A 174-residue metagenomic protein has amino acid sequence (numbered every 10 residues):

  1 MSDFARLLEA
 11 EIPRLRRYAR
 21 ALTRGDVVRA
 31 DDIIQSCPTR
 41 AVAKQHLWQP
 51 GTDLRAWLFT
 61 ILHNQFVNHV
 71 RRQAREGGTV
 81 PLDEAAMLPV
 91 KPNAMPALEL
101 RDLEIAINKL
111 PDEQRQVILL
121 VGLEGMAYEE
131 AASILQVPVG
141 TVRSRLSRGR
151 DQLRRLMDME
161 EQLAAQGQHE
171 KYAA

Functional and structural regions predicted by a protein language model:
M1-R6, R16-S36, K44-T52: Short, charged helix-capping/linker segments at alpha-helix termini
R6, D102-P111: Short amphipathic alpha-helical boundary/capping segments
L15, A19, A30-A41, L58-I61 (+3 more regions): Short, small-hydrophobic-rich alpha-helical interface motif
Q45-T60, V139: Short, aromatic/basic-enriched loop-to-helix "N-cap" motif that marks the start of an alpha-helix at regulatory
L47-Q49, T60-V80, P96, R148: Arg/Lys-rich amphipathic alpha helix in sigma70-family domain 2
N68, E76-L100, A127, Q166-A173: Internal acidic/polar
V117-V121: A short pre-motif secondary-structure segment
L135-E160: DNA-recognition helix of helix-turn-helix
